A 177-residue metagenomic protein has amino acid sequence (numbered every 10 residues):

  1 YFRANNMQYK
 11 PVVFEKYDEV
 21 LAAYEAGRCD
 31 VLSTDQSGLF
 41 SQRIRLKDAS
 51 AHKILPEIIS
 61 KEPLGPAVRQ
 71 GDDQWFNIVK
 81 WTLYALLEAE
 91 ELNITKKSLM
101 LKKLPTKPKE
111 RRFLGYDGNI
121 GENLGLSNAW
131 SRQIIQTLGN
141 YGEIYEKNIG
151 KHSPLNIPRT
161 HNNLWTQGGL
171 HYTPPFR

Functional and structural regions predicted by a protein language model:
Y1, K16-V20, D35-G38, Q74-V79: Stable alpha-helical elements in mature extracytoplasmic
Y1-E15, I44-K47, Y84, G115: Ligand-binding cleft/hinge of the Venus flytrap
A4, D18, E25-A26, D30-K53: A ligand-binding cleft/hinge motif common to bilobed small-molecule-binding domains
P11-V13, V31-T34, A67: Structural recognition of the beta-strand scaffold that forms the well-ordered cores of secreted hydrolase catalytic
G38-L39, P56-A129, N140-I144, T166-R177: Extended ligand-binding regions for polar small-molecule ligands
Y141-K151, L155-N156: Detector for small/aliphatic-rich hydrophobic stretches
L155-R159, G168: N-terminal organellar transit peptides
